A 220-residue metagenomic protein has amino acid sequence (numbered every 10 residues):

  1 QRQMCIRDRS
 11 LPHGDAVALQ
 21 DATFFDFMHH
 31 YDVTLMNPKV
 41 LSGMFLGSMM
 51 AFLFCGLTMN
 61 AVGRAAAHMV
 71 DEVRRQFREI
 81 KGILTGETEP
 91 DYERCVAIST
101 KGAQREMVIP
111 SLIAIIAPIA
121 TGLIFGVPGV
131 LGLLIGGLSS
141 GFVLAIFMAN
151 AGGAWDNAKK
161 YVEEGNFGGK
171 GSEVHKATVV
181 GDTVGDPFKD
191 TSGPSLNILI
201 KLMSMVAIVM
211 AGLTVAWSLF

Functional and structural regions predicted by a protein language model:
Q1-I6: Short, small-residue-biased leader/transition segments that mark boundaries at the very start of proteins
R7, G43-L57, A114-G122, G137-L144 (+1 more regions): Hydrophobic core segments of alpha-helical transmembrane domains in multi-pass membrane transport and ion-translocation
H13-K39: Interfacial loop/helix-cap signal at membrane boundaries in integral membrane proteins
L19-D26, H68-A103, K159-I198: Non-transmembrane, extramembrane segments of multi-pass ion/lipid transporters
L41, F45, G86-I135, V179 (+2 more regions): C-terminal transmembrane helical bundles of large multi-pass transporters and their helix-start/helix-kink determinants
C55-A67, N150-N157: Juxtamembrane/interface segments at transmembrane-helix termini
L112-I113, L196, I200: Hydrophobic alpha-helical transmembrane segments of ABC transporter permease domains
P118-K159, E163: Transmembrane alpha-helices that form the ion-translocation and gating core of multi-pass ion transport proteins
